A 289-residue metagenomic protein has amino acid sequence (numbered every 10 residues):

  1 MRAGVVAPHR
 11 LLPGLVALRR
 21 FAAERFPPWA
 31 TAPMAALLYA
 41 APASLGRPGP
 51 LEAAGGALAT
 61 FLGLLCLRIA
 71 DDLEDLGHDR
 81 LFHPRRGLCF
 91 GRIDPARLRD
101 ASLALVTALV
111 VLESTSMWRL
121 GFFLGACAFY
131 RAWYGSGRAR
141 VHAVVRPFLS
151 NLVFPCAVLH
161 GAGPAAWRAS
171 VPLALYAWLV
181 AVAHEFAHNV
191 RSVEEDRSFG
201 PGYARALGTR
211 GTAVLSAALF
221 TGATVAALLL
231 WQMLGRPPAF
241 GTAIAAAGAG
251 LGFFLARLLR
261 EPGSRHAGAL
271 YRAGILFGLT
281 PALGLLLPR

Functional and structural regions predicted by a protein language model:
V5, L12-R19, A128-R131, S136-A139 (+2 more regions): Extended hydrophobic alpha-helices typical of membrane-associated regions
L11-A23, A96-A165, A256: Intramembrane alpha-helical segments
P33-A40, C89-R92, A143-P164, A204-T209 (+1 more regions): Small-residue-rich segments of transmembrane alpha-helices in multi-pass membrane proteins, especially helix faces
A35-S44, A104-L112, F123-R131, N151-V158 (+3 more regions): Hydrophobic core of alpha-helical transmembrane segments in multi-pass integral membrane proteins
L37-A70, F82, G121-F122, A128 (+1 more regions): Membrane-embedded alpha-helical segments that form the functional core of polytopic membrane enzymes, especially those
A40-L58, T107-R119, F154-L175, L228-A239 (+1 more regions): Helix-coil boundary and interhelical linker segments in multi-pass alpha-helical membrane proteins
L51, D75, S136-H142, A165-R168 (+3 more regions): Membrane-interface helix-boundary motifs at transmembrane edges
G63-A108, L179-A227: Solvent-exposed interhelical
